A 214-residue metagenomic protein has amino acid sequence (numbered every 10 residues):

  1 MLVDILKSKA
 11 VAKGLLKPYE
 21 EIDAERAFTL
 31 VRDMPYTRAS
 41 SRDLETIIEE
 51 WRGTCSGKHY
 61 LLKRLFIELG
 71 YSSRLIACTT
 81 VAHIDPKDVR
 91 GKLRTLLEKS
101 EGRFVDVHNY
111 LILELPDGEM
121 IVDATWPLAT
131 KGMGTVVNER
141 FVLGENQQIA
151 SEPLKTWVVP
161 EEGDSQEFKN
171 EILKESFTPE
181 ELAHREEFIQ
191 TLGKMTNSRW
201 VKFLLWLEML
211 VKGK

Functional and structural regions predicted by a protein language model:
M1, I22, G70, E114-L115: Solvent-exposed, well-ordered amphipathic alpha-helical segments that flank/support binding or catalytic loops
M1-G53: Secondary-structure boundary elements
D4, S8, G14, P18-Y19 (+2 more regions): His-Asp-centered catalytic microenvironments across diverse enzyme cores, prominently the transglutaminase-like
T29-L30, R64, E68, N109 (+1 more regions): Residue-level signal for well-ordered alpha-helical scaffold segments within enzymatic catalytic domains
S41-S100: Active-site neighborhood of thiol-dependent amide/isopeptide-bond enzymes
